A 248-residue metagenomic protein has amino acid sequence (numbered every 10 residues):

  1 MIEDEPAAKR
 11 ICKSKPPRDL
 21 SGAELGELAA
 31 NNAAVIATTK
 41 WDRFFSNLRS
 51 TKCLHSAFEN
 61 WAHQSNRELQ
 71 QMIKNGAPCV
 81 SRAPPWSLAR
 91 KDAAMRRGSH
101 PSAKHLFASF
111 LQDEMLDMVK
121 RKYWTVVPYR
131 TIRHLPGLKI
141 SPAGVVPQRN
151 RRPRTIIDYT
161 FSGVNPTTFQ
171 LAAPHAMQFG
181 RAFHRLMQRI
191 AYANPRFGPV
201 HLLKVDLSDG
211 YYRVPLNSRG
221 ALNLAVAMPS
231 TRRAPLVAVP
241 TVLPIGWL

Functional and structural regions predicted by a protein language model:
M1-A103: Non-catalytic, polymerase-adjacent accessory regions of viral genome-replication enzymes
A103-L106, F110, M115-L248: Catalytic-core region of right-hand nucleic acid polymerases
